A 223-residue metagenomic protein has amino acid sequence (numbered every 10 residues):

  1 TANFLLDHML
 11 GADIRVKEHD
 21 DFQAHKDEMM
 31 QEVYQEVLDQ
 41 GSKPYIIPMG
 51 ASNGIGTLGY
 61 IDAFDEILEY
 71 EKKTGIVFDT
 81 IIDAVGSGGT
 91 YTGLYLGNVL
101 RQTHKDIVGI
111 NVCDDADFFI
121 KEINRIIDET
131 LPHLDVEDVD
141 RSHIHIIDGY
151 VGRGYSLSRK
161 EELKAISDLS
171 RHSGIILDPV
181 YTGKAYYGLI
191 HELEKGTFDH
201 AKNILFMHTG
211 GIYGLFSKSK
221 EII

Functional and structural regions predicted by a protein language model:
T1-T74, S142-A165: Small/polar-residue-rich loop-to-helix segments that shape phosphate-bearing ligand pockets
A12, H19, Q31-K43, D65 (+5 more regions): Generic secondary-structure signature for well-ordered alpha-helical cores
K17-H19, I47-A51, A84-G86, V112 (+3 more regions): Fold-independent oxyanion-binding glycine-rich loops and adjacent beta-strand/coil segments at enzyme active sites
A24-K26, Y187-G188, G210: Short secondary-structure boundary/hinge segments and terminal tails
T57-H145, M207-I223: Glycine-rich phosphate/pyrophosphate-binding loop at beta-loop-alpha junctions
R141-H143, I147-H200: Active-site-adjacent helical/loop segments in soluble small-molecule enzymes
H200-H208: C-terminal capping/lid region of NAD(P)-dependent oxidoreductase domains
